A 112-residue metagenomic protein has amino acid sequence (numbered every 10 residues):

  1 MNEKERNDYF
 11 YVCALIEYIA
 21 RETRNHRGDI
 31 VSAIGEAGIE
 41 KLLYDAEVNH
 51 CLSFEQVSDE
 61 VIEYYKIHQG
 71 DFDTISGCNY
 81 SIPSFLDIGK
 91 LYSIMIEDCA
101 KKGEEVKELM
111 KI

Functional and structural regions predicted by a protein language model:
M1: Active-site helix-to-loop segments that bind/position phosphate- or nucleotide-bearing substrates and donors across
Y11-Y18, K90-I94: A general alpha-helix detector
A14-I62: N-terminal interaction modules that seed assembly of large macromolecular complexes
S32, A46, D73-S76, V106-M110: Short coil/turn segments at secondary-structure boundaries
E40, E60-D71, I94-K101: Amphipathic alpha-helical interaction surfaces
V48-S84, I88: Long, compositionally biased
G77-I112: A charged, amphipathic interaction segment
